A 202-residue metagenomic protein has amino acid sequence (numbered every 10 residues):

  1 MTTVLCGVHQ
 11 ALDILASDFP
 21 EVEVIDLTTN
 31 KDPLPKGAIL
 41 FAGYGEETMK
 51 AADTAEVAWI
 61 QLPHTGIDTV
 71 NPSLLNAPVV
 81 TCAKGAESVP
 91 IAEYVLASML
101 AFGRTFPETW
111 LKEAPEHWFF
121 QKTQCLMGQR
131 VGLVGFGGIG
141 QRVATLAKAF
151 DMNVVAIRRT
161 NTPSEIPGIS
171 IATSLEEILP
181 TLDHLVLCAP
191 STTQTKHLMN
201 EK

Functional and structural regions predicted by a protein language model:
M1-I39, D151: N-terminal glycine-/charge-rich "phosphate-binding" loop or analogous flexible N-terminal tail
V24-P35, T48-K50, E165-L182: Short acidic low-complexity segments
A38-E113: Phosphate/diphosphate ligand-binding glycine-rich loop within oxidoreductases
A77, M127-R130, E201: Phosphate-coordination loops involved in phosphoryl transfer and adenosine-cofactor binding
E108-R142: Glycine-rich NAD(P)-binding loop of Rossmann-like domains
A147: Aromatic pocket-lining residues of Rossmann-like dinucleotide-binding sites
V155: Conserved beta-strand positions in the Rossmann-like core of class I SAM-dependent methyltransferases
T160-K202: Rossmann-like adenosine-cofactor binding region
